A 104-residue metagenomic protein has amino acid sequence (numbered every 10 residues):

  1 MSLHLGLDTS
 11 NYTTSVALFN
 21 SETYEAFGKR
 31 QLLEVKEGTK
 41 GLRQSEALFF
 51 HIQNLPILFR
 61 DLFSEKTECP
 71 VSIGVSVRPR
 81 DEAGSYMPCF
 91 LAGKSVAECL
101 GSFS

Functional and structural regions predicted by a protein language model:
M1-S104: Short acidic/glycine-rich loops and adjacent helix/strand connectors that line catalytic pockets where negatively
